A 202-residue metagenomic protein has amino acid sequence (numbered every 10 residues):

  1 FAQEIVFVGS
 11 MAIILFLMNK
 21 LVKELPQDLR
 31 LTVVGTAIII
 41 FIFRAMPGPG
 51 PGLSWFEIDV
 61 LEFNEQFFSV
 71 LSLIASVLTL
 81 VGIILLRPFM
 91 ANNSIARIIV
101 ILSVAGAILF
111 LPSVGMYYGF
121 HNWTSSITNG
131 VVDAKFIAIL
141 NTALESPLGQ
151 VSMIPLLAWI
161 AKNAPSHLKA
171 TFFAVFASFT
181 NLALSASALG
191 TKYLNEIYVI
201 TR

Functional and structural regions predicted by a protein language model:
F1-I5, R97-I98, Y193-R202: A membrane-interface helix-boundary motif in multi-pass transporters
P26, F43, G48-F68: Short amphipathic helix-loop junctions that connect adjacent transmembrane helices in Major Facilitator Superfamily/SLC
V33, E65-Q66, K135, A164-F176: Loop-to-transmembrane helix entry/capping segments in MFS-fold secondary transporters and related SLC/MFSD carriers
F41, W123-P155: Hydrophobic core of transmembrane alpha-helices in multi-pass small-molecule transporters, especially MFS/SLC-type
V81-V100, H121, N195-E196: Helix-to-loop junctions at the C-terminal end of transmembrane segments in multipass secondary transporters
V104-V131: C-terminal ends and interior cores of transmembrane alpha-helices in multi-pass membrane transporters/permeases
V151-P165, T171: Intracellular juxtamembrane helix-capping segments at the cytosolic ends of symmetry-related transmembrane helices
H167-Y198: A late C-terminal transmembrane helix in Major Facilitator Superfamily
